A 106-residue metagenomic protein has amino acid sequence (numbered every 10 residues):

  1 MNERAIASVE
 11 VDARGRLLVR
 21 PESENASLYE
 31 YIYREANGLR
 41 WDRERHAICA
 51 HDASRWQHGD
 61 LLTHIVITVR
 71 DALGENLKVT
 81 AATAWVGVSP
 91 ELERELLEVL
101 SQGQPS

Functional and structural regions predicted by a protein language model:
M1-S106: Accessory DNA-engaging acidic/polar modules
